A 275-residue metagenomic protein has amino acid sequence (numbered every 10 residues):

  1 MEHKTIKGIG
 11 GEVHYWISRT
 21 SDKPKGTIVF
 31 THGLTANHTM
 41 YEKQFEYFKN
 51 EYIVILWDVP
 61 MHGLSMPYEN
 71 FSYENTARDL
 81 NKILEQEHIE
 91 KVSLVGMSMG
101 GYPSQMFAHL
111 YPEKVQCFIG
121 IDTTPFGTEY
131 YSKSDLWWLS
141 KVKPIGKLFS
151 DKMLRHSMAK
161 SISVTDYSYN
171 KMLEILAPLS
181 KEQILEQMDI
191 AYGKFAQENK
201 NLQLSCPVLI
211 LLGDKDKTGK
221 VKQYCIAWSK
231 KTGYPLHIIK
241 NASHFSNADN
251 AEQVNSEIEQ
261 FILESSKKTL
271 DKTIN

Functional and structural regions predicted by a protein language model:
M1-V29, E51-Y52, E90, E259 (+1 more regions): Alpha/beta-hydrolase fold catalytic core
G11-M66: Conserved HGGG/HGGXW glycine-rich cap/lid loop of the alpha/beta-hydrolase fold
I55-V95, S256: Active-site loop/oxyanion-hole signature of alpha/beta-hydrolase fold enzymes
G96, G100, S104: Gly/Ala-rich beta-loop-alpha elbow adjacent to hydrolase catalytic centers
H109-L110, F118-G146: Flexible "cap/lid" loop of the alpha/beta hydrolase fold
E129-Y131, L148-Q203: Conserved alpha/beta-hydrolase catalytic His-Asp/Glu region
L209-A242, A248: Conserved loop-alpha-helix segment in the C-terminal half of the alpha/beta-hydrolase fold that carries the catalytic
G233-N275: Catalytic active-site module of serine/aspartate enzymes centered on a nucleophile-bearing elbow/loop
